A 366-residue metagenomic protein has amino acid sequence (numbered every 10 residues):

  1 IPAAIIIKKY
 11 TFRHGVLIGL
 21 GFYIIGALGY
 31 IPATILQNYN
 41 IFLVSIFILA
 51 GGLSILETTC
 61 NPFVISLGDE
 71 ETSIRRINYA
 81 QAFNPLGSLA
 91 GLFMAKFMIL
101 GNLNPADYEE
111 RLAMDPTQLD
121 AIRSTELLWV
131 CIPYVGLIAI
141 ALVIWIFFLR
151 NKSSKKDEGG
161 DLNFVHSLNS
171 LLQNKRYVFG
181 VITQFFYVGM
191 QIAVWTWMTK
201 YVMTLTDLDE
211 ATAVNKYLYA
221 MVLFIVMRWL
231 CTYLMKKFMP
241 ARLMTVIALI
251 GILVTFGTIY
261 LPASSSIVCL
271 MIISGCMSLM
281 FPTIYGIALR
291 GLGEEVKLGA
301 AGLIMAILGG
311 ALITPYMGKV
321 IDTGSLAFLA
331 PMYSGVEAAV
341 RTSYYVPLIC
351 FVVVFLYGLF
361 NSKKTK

Functional and structural regions predicted by a protein language model:
I1-F12, M227-P240, I321-D322: Helix-to-loop junctions at the C-terminal end of transmembrane segments in multipass secondary transporters
G21-L36, L249-P262: C-terminal ends and interior cores of transmembrane alpha-helices in multi-pass membrane transporters/permeases
Y39-L56, S265-M280: Hydrophobic core of transmembrane alpha-helices in multi-pass small-molecule transporters, especially MFS/SLC-type
I55-D69, S278-G293: Intracellular juxtamembrane helix-capping segments at the cytosolic ends of symmetry-related transmembrane helices
T72-N104, Y108, A301-T314: Glycine-rich segments within core transmembrane alpha-helices of 12-TM secondary carriers
G91-N102, S170-L218: Extracytoplasmic gate region of multi-pass secondary transporters
A95-N104, P116, T125, V135-D161 (+1 more regions): C-terminal membrane-cytosol helix-exit motif in multi-pass small-molecule transporters
